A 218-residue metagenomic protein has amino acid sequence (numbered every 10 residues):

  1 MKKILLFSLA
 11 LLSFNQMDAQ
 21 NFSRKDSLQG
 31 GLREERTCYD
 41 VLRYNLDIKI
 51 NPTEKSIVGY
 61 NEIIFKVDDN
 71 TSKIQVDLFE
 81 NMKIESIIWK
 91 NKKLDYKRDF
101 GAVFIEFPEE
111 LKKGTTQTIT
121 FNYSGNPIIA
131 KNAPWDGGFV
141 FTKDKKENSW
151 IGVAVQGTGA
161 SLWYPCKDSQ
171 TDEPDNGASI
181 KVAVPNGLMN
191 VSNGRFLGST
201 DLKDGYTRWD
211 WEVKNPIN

Functional and structural regions predicted by a protein language model:
M1-R24: Bacterial Sec-dependent N-terminal signal peptides
A19-V58, E85, T142-N148: N-terminal, polar/Ser/Thr-rich
R24-K25, Y123-N218: Extended, low-hydrophobicity, Ser/Thr/Pro/Gly-biased non-transmembrane segments
R43-N45, S56-E62, T71-K73, A102 (+3 more regions): Intrinsic-disorder/low-complexity, polar/charged segments enriched in Ser/Thr/Lys/Arg/Asp/Glu/Gln
L46-K49, I63, K92-D95, E106-L111 (+2 more regions): Beta-strand-rich interaction surfaces with strong enrichment in secreted/lumenal proteins
K49-N51, I64-D68, P108, N122-N126 (+2 more regions): Solvent-exposed residues in well-ordered beta-strands and their adjoining turns, especially edge/terminal strands
Y60-N81, P165-P185: Surface-exposed beta-strand/loop patches in extracellular or lumenal glycoproteins
F79-T142, G205: A surface-exposed beta-strand-loop module
